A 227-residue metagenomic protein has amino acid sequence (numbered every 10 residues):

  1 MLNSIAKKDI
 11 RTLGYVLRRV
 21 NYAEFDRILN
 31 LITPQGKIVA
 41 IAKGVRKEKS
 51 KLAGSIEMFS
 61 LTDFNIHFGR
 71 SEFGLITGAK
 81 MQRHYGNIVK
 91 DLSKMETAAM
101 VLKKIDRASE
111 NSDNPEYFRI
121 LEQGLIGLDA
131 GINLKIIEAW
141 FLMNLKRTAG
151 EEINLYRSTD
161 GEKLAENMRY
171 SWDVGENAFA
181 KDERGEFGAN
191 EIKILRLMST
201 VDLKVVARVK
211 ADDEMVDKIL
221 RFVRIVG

Functional and structural regions predicted by a protein language model:
M1-I28, I32-G227: Non-catalytic alpha-helical scaffolds and adjoining flexible linkers that form interface surfaces for assembly
